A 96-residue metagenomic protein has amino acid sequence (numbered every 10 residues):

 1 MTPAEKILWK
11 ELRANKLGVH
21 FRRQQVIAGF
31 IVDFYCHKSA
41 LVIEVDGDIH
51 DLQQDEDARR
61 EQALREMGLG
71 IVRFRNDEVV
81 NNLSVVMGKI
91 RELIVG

Functional and structural regions predicted by a protein language model:
M1, Q25-I94: Basic, amphipathic alpha-helical patches used to engage nucleic acids or provide basic targeting signals, exemplified
M1-V19, E66, V95-G96: Solvent-exposed, charged helical/coil patches that constitute nucleic-acid or partner-interaction surfaces
W9-V26, N81, V85: Gly/Pro/Ser/Thr-rich low-complexity, intrinsically disordered segments predominantly at protein N-termini
